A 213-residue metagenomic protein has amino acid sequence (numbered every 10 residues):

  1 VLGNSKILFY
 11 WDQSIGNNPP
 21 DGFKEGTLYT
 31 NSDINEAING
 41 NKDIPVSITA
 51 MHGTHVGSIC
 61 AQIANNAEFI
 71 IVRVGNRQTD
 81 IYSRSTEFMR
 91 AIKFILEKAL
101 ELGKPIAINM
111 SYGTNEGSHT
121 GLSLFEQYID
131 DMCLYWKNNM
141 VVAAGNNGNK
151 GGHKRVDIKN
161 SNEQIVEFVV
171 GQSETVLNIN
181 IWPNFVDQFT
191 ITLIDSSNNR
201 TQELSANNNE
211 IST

Functional and structural regions predicted by a protein language model:
V1-E87, G103, K137, T175 (+1 more regions): Subtilisin-like serine protease catalytic core
L8, T201-Q202: Generic structural signal for well-ordered beta-strand positions
W11, L204-S205: Short hydrophobic alpha-helix segments
H52, G57, A61, Y112 (+2 more regions): Short glycine-rich loop/turn motifs that provide flexible caps or phosphate-binding loops at active sites
R77-I158, E163, S173-T201, N209-I211: Substrate-binding/access-modulating region of protease and related hydrolase catalytic domains
